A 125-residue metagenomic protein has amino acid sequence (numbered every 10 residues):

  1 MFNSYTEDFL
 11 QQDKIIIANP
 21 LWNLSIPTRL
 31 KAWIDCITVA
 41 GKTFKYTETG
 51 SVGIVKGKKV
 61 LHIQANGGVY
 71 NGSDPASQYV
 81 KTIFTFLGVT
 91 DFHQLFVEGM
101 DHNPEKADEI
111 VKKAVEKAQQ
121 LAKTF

Functional and structural regions predicted by a protein language model:
M1-D13, A65-N66, V89-D101, E105-K106: Short secondary-structure transition/capping segments
F2-Q78: Helix-loop-strand module that forms the ligand-binding subsite of alpha/beta enzymes
D74-F125: Glycine-rich phosphate/pyrophosphate-binding loop and the adjoining helix
